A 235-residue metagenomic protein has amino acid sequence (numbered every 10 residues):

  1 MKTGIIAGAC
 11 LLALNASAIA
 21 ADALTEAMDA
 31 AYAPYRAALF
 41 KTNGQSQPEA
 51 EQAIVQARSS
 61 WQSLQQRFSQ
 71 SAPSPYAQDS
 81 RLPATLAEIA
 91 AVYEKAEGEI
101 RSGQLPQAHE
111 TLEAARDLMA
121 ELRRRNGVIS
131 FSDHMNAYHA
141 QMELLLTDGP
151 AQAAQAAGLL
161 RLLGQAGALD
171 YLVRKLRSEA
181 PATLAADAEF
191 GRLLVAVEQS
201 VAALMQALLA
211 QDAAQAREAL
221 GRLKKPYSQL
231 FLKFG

Functional and structural regions predicted by a protein language model:
M1-A18: Gram-negative bacterial Sec-dependent N-terminal signal peptides
L11, S60-P83, L169-L194: Short, solvent-exposed, charged loop/turn and helix-capping segments that join or cap alpha-helices on peripheral
A21-V55, D79, V128-T147: Immediate post-signal-peptide N-terminus of mature secreted/exported proteins
A72-S102: Hydrophobic/aromatic-rich structural module bridging two neighboring secondary-structure elements via a short loop
E97-E198, Q206-A207, G221-K225, Q229-G235: Extended amphipathic alpha-helical interaction segments
